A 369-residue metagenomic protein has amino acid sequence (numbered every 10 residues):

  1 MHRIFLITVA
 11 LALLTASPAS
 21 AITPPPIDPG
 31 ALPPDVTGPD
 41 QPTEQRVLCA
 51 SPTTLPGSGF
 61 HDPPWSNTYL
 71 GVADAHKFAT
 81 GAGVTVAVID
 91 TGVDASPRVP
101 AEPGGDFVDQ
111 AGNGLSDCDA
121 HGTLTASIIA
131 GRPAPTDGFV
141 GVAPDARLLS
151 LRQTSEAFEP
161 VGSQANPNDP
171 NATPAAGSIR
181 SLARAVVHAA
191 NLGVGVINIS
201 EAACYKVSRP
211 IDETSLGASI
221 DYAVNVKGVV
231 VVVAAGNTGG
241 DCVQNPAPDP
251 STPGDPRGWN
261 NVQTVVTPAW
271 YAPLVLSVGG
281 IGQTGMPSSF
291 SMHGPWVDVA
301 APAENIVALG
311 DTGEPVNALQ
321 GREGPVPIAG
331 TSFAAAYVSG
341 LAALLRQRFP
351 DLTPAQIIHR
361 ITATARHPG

Functional and structural regions predicted by a protein language model:
M1-T23: Secretory targeting and sorting signals
P24-P174, A185, N191, G239: Active-site core segment of subtilase-fold serine proteases
V72-H76, G122, A126-A130, I179-V186 (+7 more regions): Extracytoplasmic/secreted envelope proteins and their assembly/folding machinery, especially bacterial periplasmic
A82-V86, P144-L149, N191-I197, N225-V231 (+3 more regions): Loop/turn elements at helix/coil->beta-strand transitions in domains of secreted/extracellular proteins
T91-A95, F107-V108, G112, P135 (+8 more regions): Solvent-exposed loop/turn segments at secondary-structure junctions within structured extracellular/periplasmic domains
F158-T267, V326-A329, F333: Substrate-binding/access-modulating region of protease and related hydrolase catalytic domains
G254-L344: Extracellular S/T/G-rich loop segment that most often corresponds to the catalytic His/Ser-adjacent loop
F349-G369: C-terminal subdomain of the subtilisin-like protease fold in secreted/lumenal serine endopeptidases
